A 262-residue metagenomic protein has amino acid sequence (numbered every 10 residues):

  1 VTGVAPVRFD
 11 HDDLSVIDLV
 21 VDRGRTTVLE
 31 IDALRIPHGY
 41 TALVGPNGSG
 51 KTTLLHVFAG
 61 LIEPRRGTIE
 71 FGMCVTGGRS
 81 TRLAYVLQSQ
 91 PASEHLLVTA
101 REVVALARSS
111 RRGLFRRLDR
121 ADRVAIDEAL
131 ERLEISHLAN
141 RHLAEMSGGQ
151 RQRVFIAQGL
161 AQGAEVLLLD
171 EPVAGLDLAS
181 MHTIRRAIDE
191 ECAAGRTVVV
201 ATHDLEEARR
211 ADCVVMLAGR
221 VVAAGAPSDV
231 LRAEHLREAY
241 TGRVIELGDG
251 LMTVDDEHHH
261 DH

Functional and structural regions predicted by a protein language model:
T2-D32, P37, S93, F115: A short, flexible loop at the N-terminus of ABC-type nucleotide-binding domains that lies
A59: Helix-to-loop junction immediately C-terminal to a conserved catalytic motif
G67-L83: Conserved ABC transporter NBD signature motif
R120-L138: Conserved ABC ATPase "signature" region
L167-E171: Catalytic Walker B motif of ABC-type/P-loop ATPase nucleotide-binding domains
A211-P227: H-loop (His-switch) and adjacent beta-strand-loop-beta switch element of ABC-type ATPase nucleotide-binding domains
R232-E234, E238-H262: ABC ATPase nucleotide-binding domains
